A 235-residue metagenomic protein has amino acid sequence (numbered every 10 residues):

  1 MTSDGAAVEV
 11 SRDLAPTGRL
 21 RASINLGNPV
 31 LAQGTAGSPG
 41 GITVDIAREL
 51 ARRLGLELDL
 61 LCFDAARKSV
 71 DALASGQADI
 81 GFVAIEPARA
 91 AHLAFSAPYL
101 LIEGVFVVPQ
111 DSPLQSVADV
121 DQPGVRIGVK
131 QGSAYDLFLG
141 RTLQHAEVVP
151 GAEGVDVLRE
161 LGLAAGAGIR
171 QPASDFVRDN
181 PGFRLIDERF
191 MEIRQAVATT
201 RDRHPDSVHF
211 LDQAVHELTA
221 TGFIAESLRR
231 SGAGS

Functional and structural regions predicted by a protein language model:
M1-R12, A134-G151, L185, V215-S235: Ligand-binding clefts/hinges and TM-proximal coupling segments of bilobed small-molecule sensing domains
T2-A84, R89, T221: Extracytoplasmic small-molecule ligand-binding "clamshell" domains of the periplasmic binding protein/Venus flytrap
L20-L26, A118-Y135, E147: Short loop->beta-strand "edge-of-pocket" segments that line small-molecule binding or catalytic clefts across diverse
L26, L100-D111, S174-H216, G232-S235: Periplasmic-binding protein-like
A32-A36, A47-E57, S96, D121 (+4 more regions): Ligand-binding cleft/hinge of the Venus flytrap
D59-D71, L114-Q115, E147-R159, I193: Short helix-initiation/N-cap motifs at beta->coil->alpha
R67, V83-H92, F138-R141, V157-M191: A ligand-binding cleft/hinge motif common to bilobed small-molecule-binding domains
A97-Y99, V108-R126: Flexible hinge/capping segments at coil-to-helix
